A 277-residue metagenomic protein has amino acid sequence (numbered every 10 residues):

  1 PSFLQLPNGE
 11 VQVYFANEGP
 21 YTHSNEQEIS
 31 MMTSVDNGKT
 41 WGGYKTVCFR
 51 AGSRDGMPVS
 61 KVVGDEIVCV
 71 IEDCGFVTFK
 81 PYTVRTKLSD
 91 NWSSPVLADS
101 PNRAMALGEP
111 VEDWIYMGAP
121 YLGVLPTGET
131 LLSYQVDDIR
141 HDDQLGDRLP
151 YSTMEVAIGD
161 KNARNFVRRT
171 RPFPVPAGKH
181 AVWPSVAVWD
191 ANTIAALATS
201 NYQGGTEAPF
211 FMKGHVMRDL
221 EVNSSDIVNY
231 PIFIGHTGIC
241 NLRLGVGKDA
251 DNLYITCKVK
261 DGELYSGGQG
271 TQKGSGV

Functional and structural regions predicted by a protein language model:
P1-D219: Asp-box/BNR beta-propeller blade signature and adjacent active/binding-site loops in extracellular glycan-interacting
I29-S30, W114-Y116, A177-G178, S225-I227 (+2 more regions): Short amphipathic alpha-helical surface micro-motifs
K45, L107, K179, I227-P231 (+1 more regions): Sparse, context-dependent recognition of short Cys/His-centered cofactor- or disulfide-binding micro-motifs
D138, E221-N223, F233: Intrinsic structural disorder/low-complexity segments
M217-V228: Extracellular carbohydrate-recognition regions
P231-V277: Surface-exposed, glycine/proline- and aromatic-rich loop segments on solvent-exposed faces across compartments
